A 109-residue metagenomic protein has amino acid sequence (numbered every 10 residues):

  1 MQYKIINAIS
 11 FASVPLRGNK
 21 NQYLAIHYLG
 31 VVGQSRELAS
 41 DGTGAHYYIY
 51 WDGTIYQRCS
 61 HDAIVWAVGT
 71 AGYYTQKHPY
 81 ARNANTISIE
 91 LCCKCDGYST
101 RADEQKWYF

Functional and structural regions predicted by a protein language model:
Q2-F109: Active-site-adjacent loop/helix surface patches within enzyme catalytic domains that shape the substrate-binding cleft
